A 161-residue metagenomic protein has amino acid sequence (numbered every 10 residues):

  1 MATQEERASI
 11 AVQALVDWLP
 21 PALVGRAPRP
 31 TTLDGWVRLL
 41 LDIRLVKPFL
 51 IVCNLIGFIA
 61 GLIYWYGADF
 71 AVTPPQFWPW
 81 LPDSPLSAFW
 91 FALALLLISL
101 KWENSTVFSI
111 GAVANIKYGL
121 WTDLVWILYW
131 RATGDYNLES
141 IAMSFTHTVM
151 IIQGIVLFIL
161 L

Functional and structural regions predicted by a protein language model:
A2-L161: Aromatic-rich, lipid-facing transmembrane alpha helices and their immediate juxtamembrane interface loops in integral
